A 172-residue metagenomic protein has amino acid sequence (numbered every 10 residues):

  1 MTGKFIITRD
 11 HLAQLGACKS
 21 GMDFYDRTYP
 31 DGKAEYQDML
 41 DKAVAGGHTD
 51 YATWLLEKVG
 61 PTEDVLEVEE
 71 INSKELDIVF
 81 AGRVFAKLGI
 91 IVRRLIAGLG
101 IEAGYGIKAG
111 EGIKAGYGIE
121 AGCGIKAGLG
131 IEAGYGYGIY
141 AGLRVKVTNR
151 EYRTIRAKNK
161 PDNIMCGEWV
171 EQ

Functional and structural regions predicted by a protein language model:
M1-Q172: Short, glycine-biased loop/turn motifs at secondary-structure junctions and in low-complexity Ser/Thr/Pro-rich termini
